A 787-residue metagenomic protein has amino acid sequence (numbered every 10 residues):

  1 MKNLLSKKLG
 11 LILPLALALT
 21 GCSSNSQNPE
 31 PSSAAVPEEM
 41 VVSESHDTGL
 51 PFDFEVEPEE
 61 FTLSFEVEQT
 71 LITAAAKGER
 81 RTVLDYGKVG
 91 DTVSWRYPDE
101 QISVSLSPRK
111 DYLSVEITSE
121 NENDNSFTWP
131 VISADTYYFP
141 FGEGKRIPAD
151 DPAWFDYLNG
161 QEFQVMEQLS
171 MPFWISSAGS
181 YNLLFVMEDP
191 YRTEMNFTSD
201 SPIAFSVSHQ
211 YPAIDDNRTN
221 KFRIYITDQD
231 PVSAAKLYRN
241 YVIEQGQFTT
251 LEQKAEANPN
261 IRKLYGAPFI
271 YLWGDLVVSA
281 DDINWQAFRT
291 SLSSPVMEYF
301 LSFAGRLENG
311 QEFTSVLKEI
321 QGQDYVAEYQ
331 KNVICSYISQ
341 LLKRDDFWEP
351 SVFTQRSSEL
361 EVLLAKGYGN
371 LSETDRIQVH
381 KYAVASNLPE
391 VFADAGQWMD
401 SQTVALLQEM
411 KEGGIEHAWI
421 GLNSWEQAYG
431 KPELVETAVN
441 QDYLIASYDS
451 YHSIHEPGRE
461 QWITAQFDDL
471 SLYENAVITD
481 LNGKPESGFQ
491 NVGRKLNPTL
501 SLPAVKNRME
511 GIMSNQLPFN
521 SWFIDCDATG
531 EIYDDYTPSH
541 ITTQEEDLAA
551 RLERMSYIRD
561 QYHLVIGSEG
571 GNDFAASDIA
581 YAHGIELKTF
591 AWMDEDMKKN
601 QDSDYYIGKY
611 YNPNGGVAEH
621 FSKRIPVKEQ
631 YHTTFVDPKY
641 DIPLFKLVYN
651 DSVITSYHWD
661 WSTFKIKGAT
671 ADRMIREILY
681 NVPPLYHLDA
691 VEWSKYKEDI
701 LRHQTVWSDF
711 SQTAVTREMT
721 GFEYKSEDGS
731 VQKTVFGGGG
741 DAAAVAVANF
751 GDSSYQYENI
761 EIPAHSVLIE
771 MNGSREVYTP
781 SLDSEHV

Functional and structural regions predicted by a protein language model:
M1-L11: Bacterial N-terminal signal peptides that target proteins for export
L19-G21: C-terminal motif of bacterial Sec signal peptides marking the signal peptidase cleavage site
S23-N25: Bacterial signal peptide processing site
N28-V36: N-terminal, intrinsically disordered, polar/charged segments of Gram-positive cell-envelope systems that serve as
A35-W419, T437-I445, D449-Y451, V565-I566 (+3 more regions): Carbohydrate-recognition beta-sandwich/jelly-roll modules in extracellular/periplasmic carbohydrate-active proteins
F52, V56-L63, A204-V232, D281-V296 (+6 more regions): Active-site-proximal substrate-binding groove within the catalytic cores of carbohydrate-active enzymes
P268-I270, E433-S487, H563-F574: Glycine-rich, aromatic-flanked loop segments that form ligand/cofactor-binding clefts across common enzyme folds
I377-E390, Q461-K495, I532-E545: Aromatic- and acidic-residue-enriched carbohydrate-binding clefts of CAZyme catalytic domains
